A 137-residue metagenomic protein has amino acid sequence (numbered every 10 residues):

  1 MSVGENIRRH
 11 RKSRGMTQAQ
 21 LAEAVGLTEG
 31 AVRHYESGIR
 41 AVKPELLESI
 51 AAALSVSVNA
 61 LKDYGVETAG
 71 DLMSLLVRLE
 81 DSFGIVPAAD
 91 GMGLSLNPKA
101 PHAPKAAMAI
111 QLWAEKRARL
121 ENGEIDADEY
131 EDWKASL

Functional and structural regions predicted by a protein language model:
M1, K12-S13, A41: Short amphipathic helical patch at the helix-1/turn junction of helix-turn-helix
V3-G4, R11, L27, N59-A60 (+1 more regions): Terminal non-domain segments
E5-A24: Short basic helix-loop element that most often maps to the first helix and adjoining turn of HTH DNA-binding modules
G15, P44-E45: Short, Lys/Arg-enriched C-terminal cap helix and immediately downstream tail that follows
G26-V42, D63-E67: Recognition helix of helix-turn-helix/homeodomain-like DNA-binding domains that insert into the DNA major groove
E45-E48, A52-E121: Charged, helix-prone or intrinsically disordered regulatory segments positioned adjacent to compact structured domains
E124-W133, L137: Short, compact, well-ordered microdomains
